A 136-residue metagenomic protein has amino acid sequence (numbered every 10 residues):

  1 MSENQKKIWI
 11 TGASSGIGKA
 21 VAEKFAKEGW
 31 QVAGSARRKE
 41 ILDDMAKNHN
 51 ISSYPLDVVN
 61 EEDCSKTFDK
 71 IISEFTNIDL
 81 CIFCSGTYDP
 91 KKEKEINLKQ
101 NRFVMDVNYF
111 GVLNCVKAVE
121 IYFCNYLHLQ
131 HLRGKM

Functional and structural regions predicted by a protein language model:
K7-I10, C81-I82: Conserved hydrophobic beta-strands of the Rossmann-like cofactor-binding core in SDR/related NAD(P)H-dependent
S14-S15: Conserved glycine-rich cofactor-binding loop
E28-M45: Conserved glycine-rich Rossmann-like NAD(P)H-binding loop of the short-chain dehydrogenase/reductase
N48-E62: Rossmann-fold cofactor-recognition segment
C84-D89: Conserved NAD(P)H cofactor-binding loop of Rossmann-fold oxidoreductase domains
K92-E93, N97-M105: Substrate-binding pocket helix/loop in short-chain dehydrogenase/reductase
V116-K117: A short, exposed helix-loop element centered on a Lys and neighboring polar residues
